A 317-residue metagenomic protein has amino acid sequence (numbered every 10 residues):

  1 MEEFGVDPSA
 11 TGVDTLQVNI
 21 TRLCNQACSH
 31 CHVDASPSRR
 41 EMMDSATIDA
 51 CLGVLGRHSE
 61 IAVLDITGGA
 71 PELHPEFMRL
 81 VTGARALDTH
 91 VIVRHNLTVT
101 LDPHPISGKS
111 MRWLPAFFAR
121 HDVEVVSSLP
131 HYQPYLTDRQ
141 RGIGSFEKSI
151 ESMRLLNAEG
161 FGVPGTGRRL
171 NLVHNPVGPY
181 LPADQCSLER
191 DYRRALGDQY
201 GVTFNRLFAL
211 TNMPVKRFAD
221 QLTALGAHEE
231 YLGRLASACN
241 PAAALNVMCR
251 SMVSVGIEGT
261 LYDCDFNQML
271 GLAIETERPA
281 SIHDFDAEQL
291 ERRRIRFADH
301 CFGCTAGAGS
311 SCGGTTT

Functional and structural regions predicted by a protein language model:
M1-G68, E72-A86: Conserved alpha-helical substructure of the radical SAM core
F4-V6, L114, A238-A242, Q289-R292: Short, P/G- and charge-enriched loop/turn segments at secondary-structure junctions
G12, A27, E60, H121-D122 (+3 more regions): Short loop/turn motifs at secondary-structure junctions
A35, A70-E72, L97-V99, H131-Q133 (+3 more regions): Active-site-proximal loop/turn and secondary-structure-junction residues that shape catalytic pockets, frequently
D49-D65, H74-N175: Radical SAM/AdoMet-radical enzyme domain recognition
Q133-C249: Radical SAM enzyme [4Fe-4S]-AdoMet core and its adjacent flexible, acidic and glycine-rich loops/tails across
V255-G256: Short, acidic, Ser/Thr-enriched surface-loop or helix-capping motifs
T260-T317: Flexible mid-to-C-terminal extensions adjoining Fe-S/redox cofactors in radical SAM and related proteins
